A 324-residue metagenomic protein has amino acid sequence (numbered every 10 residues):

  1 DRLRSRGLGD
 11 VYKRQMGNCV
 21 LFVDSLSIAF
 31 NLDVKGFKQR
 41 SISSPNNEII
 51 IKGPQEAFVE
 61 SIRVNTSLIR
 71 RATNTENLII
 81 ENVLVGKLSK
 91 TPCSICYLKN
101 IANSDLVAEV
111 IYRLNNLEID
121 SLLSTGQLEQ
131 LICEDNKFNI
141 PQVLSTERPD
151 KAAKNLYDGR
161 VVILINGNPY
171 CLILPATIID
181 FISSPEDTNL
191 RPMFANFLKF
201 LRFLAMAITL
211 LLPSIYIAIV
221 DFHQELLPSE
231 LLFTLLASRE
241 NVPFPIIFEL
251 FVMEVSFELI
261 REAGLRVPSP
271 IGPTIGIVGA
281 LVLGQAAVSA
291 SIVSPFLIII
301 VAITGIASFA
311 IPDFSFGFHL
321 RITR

Functional and structural regions predicted by a protein language model:
D1-Y12: Single conserved hydrophobic/aromatic residue that forms the stacking wall/gate of nucleotide- or nucleobase-binding
D10-V34, S43-N46, I50-G53, A57: Hydrophobic alpha-helical hairpins/lids featuring a short glycine-rich hinge
L26, G36, R40-K52, S61-V143: Soluble non-transmembrane domains of integral membrane proteins
R148, N155-L265, P270: Alpha-helical transmembrane segments and their membrane-interface boundaries that form or gate the permeation pathway
S214, V255, L259-E262, L281-A286 (+1 more regions): Alpha-helical transmembrane segments of multipass membrane proteins
P243-F244, L265-I277, A290-F296, F316-L320: Short, non-helical or kinked segments that cap or interrupt transmembrane helices
F251, V255, T274-V282, V301-I303 (+1 more regions): Hydrophobic alpha-helical segments embedded in the membrane of multi-pass proteins
P295-R324: Hydrophobic alpha-helical transmembrane segments of membrane transport and translocation systems, primarily multi-pass
